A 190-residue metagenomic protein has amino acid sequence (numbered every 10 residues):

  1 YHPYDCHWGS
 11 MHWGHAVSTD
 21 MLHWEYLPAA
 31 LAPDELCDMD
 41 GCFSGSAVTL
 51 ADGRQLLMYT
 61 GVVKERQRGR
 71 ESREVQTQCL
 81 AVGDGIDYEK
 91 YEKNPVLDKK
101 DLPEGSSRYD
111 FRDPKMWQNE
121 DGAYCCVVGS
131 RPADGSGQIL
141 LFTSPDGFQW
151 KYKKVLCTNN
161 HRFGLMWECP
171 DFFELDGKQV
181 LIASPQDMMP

Functional and structural regions predicted by a protein language model:
Y1-D113, W117-W167, E174-P190: Beta-rich carbohydrate-recognition and catalytic domains
